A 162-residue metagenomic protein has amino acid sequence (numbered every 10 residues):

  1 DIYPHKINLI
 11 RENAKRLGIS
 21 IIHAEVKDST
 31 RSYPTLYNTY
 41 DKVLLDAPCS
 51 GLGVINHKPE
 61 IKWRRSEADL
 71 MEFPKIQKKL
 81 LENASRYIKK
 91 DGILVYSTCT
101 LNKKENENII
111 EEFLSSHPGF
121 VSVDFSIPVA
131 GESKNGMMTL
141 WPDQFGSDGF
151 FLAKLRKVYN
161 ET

Functional and structural regions predicted by a protein language model:
D1-T162: S-adenosylmethionine
